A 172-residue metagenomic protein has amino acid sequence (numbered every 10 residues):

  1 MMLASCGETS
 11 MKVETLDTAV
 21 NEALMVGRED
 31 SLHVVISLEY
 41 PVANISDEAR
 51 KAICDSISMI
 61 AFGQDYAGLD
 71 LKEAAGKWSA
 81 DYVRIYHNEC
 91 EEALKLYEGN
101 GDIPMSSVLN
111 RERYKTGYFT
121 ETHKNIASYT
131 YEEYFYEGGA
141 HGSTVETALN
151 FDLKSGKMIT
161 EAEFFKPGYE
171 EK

Functional and structural regions predicted by a protein language model:
M1-A4: Sec-dependent bacterial lipoprotein signal peptides
C6-K172: Compositionally biased intrinsically disordered regions enriched in Thr/Gly
